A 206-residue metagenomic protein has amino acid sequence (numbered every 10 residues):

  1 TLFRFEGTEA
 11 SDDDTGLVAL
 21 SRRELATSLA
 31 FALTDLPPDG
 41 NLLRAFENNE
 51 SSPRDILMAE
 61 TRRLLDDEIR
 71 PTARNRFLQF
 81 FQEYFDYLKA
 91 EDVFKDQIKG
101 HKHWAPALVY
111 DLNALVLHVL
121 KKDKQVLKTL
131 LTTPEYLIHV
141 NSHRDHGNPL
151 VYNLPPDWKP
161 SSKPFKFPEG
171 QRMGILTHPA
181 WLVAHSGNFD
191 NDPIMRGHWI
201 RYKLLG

Functional and structural regions predicted by a protein language model:
L2-G206: Long, His/Glu/Asp-enriched segments that create or flank divalent metal/ion-associated functional microenvironments
